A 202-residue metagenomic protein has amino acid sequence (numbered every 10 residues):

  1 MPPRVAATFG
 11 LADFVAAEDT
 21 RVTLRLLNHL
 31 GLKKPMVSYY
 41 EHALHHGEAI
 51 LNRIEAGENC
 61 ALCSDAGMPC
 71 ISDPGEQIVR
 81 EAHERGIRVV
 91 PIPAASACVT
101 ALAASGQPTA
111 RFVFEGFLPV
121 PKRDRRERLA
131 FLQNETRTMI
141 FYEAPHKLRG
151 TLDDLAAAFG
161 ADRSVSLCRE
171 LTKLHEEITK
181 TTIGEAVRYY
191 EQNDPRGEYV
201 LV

Functional and structural regions predicted by a protein language model:
M1-E41: Glycine-rich, flexible N-terminal cofactor/catalytic loop recognition
F9-V15, G86-V90, T138-M139: Short active-site oxyanion
A17, P91-A94, F141, L167: General beta-strand structural signal in soluble alpha/beta enzymes
R21-T23, G67-M68, A97, K147: Alpha-helix capping/helix-boundary segments
V37-H45, F117-K122: Conserved helicase motor
G47-S96, T100: Glycine/small-residue-rich loop that forms an oxyanion/phosphate-binding "nest" at active or ligand-binding sites
N59, T138, Y142-V202: A contiguous loop/helix-start segment that scaffolds small-molecule binding in enzyme catalytic cores
Q77-E135: Class I SAM-dependent methyltransferase SAM-binding "motif I" and its flanking Rossmann-like core
